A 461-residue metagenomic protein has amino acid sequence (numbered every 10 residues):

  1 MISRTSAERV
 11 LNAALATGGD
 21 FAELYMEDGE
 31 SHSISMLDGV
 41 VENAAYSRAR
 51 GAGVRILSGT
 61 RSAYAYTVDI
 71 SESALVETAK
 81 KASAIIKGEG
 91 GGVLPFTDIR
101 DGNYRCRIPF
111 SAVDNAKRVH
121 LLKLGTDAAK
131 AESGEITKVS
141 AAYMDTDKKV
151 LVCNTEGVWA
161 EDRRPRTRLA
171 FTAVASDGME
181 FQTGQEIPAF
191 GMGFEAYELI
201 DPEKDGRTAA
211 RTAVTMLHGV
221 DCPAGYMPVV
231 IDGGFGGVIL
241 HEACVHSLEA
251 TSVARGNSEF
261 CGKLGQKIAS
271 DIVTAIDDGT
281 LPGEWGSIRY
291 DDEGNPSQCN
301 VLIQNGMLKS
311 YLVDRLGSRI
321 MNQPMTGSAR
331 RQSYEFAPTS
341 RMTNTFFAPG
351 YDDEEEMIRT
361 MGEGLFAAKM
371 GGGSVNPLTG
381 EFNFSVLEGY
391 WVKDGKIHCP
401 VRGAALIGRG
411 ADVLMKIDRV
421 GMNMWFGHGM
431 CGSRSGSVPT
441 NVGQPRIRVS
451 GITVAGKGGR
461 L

Functional and structural regions predicted by a protein language model:
M1-C299, Q304-M307, D394-K396, F426 (+2 more regions): Active-site bordering "gate/hinge" segments that shape substrate access to catalytic or cofactor-binding pockets
R105, K263-L461: Dual-mode signal for accessory low-complexity, basic/Gly-rich regions
